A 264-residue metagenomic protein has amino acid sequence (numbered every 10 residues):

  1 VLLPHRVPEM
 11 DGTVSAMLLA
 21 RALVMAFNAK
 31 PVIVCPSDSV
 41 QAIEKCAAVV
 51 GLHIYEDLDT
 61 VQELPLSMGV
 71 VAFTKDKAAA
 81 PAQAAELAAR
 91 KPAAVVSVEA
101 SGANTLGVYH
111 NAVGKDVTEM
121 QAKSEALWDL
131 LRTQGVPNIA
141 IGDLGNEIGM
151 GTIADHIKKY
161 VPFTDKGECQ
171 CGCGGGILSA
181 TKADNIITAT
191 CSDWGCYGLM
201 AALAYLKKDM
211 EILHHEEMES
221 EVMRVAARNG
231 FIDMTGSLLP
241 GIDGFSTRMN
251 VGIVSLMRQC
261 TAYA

Functional and structural regions predicted by a protein language model:
V1, A100-A103, L144-G145: Short glycine-rich anion-binding loops that position phosphate/pyrophosphate groups of nucleotides and phosphorylated
V1-P8: Short glycine-rich His-centered loop
E9-N28: Histidine-anchored nucleotide/phosphate-binding helix
N28-A29, R132-N138: A short helix->loop->beta-strand "cap" motif at the edges of active sites that frequently abuts
K30-D38: Short internal beta-strands
V32, G69-V71, A94, P137-I141: Hydrophobic/aromatic beta-strand patches that form the interior of the parallel beta-sheet core in alpha/beta enzyme
K45-W128: An acidic, phosphate/nucleotide-engaging active-site surface
G145-A264: C-terminal functional extensions of proteins
